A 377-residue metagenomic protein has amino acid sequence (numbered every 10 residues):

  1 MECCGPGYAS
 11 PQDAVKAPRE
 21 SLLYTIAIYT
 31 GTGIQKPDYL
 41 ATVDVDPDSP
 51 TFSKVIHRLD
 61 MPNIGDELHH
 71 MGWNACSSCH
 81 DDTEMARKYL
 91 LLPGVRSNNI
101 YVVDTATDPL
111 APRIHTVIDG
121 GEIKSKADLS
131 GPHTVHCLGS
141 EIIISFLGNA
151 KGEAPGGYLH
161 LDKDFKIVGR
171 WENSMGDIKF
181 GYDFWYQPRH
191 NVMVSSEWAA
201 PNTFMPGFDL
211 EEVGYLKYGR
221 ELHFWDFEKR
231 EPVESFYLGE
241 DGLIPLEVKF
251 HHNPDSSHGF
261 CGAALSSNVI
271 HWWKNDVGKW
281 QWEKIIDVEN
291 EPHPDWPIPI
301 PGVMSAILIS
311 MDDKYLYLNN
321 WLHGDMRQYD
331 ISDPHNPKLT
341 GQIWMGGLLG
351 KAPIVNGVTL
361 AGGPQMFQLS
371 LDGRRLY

Functional and structural regions predicted by a protein language model:
E2-C3, A14-A86, L91-D119, E153-A154 (+1 more regions): Beta-propeller domains
E2-R19, E67-A86, D128-L138, W185-N191 (+3 more regions): Structural signature of eukaryotic scaffold interfaces centered on beta-propeller domains
K16-P18, Y24-Q35, H80-K88, L92 (+4 more regions): Short, conserved, GDST-rich strand-edge loop motifs in beta-rich repeat architectures
T42-T51, V102-R113, D164-F165, F224-R230 (+2 more regions): Short loop/turn segments immediately following beta-strands, especially the blade-tip and inter-blade linker loops
K54-W73, H115-D128, W171-K179, P232-L243 (+2 more regions): Surface-exposed loop and turn segments in beta-propeller and other repeat-based domains that flank or scaffold
T105-P188: Asp-box/WD-like beta-propeller blade repeats and closely related beta-sheet repeat scaffolds
S174-P334: Beta-propeller domains
